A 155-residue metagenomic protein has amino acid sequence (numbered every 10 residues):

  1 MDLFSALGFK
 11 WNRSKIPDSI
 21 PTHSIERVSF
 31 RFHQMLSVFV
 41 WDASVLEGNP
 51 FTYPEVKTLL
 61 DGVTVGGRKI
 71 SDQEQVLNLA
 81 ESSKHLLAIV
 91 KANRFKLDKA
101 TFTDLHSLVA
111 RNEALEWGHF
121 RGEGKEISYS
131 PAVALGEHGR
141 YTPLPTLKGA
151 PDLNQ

Functional and structural regions predicted by a protein language model:
M1-Q155: FIC/Doc superfamily catalytic core
